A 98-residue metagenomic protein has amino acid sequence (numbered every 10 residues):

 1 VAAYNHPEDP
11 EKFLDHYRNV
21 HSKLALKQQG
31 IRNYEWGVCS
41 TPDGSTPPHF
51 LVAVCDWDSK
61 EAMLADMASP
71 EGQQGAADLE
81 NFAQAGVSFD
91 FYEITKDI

Functional and structural regions predicted by a protein language model:
V1-I98: Macromolecular interaction modules
